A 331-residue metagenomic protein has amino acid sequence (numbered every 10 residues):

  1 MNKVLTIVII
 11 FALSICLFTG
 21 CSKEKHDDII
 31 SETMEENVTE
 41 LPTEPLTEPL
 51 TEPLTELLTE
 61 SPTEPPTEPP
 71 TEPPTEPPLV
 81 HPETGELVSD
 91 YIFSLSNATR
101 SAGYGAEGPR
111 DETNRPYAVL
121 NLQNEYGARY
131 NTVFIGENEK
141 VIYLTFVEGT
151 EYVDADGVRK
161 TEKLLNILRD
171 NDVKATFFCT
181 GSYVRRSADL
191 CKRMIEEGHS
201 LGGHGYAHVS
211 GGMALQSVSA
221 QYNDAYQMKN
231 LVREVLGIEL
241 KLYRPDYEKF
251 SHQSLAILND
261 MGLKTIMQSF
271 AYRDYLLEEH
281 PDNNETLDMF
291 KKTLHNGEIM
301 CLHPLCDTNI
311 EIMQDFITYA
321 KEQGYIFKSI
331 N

Functional and structural regions predicted by a protein language model:
N2-Y143, L165-A175, N296-N331: Terminal accessory/targeting
L17, G202, I266: Conserved Rossmann-like nucleotide-binding pocket used by diverse enzymes that bind dinucleotide cofactors
L95, R100-M213, D224, K229-L240 (+1 more regions): Active-site beta->alpha N-cap acidic-glycine motif
R185-D189, H208-N331: Catalytic domains of cell-wall/extracellular-matrix polysaccharide-remodeling enzymes, centered on de-N-acetylation
